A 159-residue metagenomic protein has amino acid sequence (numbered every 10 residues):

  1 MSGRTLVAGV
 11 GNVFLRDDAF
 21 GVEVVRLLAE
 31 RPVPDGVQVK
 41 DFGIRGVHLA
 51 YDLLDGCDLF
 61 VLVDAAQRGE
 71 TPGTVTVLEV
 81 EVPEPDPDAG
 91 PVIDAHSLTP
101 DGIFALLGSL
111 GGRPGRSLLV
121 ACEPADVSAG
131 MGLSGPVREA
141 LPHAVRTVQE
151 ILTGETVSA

Functional and structural regions predicted by a protein language model:
M1-P114, L119-C122, M131-P142, I151-A159: N-terminal catalytic or cofactor-binding beta/alpha core of small enzyme domains
P124-D126: Short, internal active-site loops enriched in acidic
V148: Hydrophobic "lid"/C-terminal helical patch of Rossmann-like NAD(P)-dependent dehydrogenase/epimerase domains
